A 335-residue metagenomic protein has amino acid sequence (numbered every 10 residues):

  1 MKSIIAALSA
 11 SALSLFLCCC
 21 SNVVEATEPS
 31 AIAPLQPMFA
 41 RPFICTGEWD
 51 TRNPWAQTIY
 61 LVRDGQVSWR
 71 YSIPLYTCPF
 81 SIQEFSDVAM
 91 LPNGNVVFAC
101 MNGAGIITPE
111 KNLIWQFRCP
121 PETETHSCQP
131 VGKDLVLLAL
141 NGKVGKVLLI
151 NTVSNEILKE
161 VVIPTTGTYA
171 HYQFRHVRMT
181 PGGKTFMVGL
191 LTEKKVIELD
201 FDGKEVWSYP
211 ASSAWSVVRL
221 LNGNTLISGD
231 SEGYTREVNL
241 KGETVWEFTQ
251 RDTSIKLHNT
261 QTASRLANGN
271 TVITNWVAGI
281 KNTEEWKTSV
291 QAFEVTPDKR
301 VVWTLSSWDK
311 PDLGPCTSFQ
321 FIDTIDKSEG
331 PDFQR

Functional and structural regions predicted by a protein language model:
M1-I4: Positively charged n-region of N-terminal signal peptides that target proteins for export
A7-C19: Bacterial N-terminal signal peptides
C20-A26: Signal peptide processing junction and immediate N-terminal pro/mature segment of secreted/exported proteins
T27-R335: Histidine-/acidic-rich catalytic cores in large beta-rich domains
